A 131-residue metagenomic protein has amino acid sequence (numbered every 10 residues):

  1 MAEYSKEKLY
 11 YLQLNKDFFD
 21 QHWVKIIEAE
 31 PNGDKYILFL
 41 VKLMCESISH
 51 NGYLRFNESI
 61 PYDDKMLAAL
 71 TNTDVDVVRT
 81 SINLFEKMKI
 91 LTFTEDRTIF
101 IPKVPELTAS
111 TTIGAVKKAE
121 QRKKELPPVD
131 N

Functional and structural regions predicted by a protein language model:
M1-D96, K103-T108: Positively charged, structured surface patches that bind polyanionic biopolymers
E3-S5, E106-N131: Charged low-complexity intrinsically disordered patches
I99-P102, P127: Residue-level marker of intrinsically disordered, low-complexity segments enriched for small/polar residues
